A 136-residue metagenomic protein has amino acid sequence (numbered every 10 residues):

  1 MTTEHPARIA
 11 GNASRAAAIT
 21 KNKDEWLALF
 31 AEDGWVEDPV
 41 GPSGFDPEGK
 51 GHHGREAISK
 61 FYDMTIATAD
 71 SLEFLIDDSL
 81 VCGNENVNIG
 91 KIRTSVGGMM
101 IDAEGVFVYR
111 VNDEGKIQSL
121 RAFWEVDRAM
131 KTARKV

Functional and structural regions predicted by a protein language model:
T2-H5, D63-V136: A beta-strand edge to alpha-helix "cap/lid" segment located at domain peripheries
E4-I9, K23-C82: A solvent-exposed, acidic/Ser-Thr-rich amphipathic alpha-helical stretch
A18-I19: Hydrophobic/aromatic side-chain positions at a characteristic register within alpha-helices of tetratricopeptide repeats
